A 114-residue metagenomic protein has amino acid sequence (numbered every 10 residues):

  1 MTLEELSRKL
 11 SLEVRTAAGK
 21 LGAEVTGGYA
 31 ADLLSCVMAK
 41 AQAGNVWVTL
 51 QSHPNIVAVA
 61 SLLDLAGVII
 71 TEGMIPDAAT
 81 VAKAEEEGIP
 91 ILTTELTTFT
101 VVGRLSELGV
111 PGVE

Functional and structural regions predicted by a protein language model:
M1-K20: N-terminal, charge-rich interaction modules
S7-K9, A30, V102: Generic N-terminal initiation segments characterized by hydrophobic and/or small/turn-forming residues
G22-A23, D32-V46, L50-E114: Feature captures the catalytic cores and cofactor-binding loops of soluble hydro-lyases/lyases that act on carboxylate
T26-G28: Structured beta-strand/loop patches that form or line metal/cofactor-binding pockets in enzymes
